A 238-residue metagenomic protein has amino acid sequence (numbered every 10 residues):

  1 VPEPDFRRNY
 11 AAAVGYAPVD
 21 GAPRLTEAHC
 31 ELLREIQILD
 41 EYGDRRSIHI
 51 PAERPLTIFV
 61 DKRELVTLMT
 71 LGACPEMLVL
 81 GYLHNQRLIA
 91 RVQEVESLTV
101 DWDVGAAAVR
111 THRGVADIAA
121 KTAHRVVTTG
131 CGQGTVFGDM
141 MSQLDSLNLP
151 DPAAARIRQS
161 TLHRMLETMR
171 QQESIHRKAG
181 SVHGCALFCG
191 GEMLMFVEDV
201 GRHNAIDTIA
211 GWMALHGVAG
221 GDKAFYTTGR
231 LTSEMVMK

Functional and structural regions predicted by a protein language model:
P2-G184, F188-G190, M195: Intrinsically disordered, low-complexity regions enriched in acidic/Ser/Thr/Pro/Gln residues
K62, E198, A224-F225: A generic structural signal for short
S181-H216: Protease-associated
R202-K238: Feature captures the catalytic cores and cofactor-binding loops of soluble hydro-lyases/lyases that act on carboxylate
